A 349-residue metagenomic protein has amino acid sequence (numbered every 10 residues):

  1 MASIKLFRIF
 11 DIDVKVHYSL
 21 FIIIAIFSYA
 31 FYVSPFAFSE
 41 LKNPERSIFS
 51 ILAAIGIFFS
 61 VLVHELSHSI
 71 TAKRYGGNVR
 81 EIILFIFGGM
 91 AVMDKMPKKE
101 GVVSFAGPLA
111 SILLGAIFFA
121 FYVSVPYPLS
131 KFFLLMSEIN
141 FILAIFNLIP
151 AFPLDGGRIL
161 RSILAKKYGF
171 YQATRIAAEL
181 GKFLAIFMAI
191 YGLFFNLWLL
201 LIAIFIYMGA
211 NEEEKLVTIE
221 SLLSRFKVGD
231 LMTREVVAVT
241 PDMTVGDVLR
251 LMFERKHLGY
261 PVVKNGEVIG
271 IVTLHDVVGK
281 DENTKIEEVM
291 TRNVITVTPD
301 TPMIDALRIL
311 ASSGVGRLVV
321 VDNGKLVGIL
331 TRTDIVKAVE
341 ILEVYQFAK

Functional and structural regions predicted by a protein language model:
M1-R317, V321-L326, R332-K349: Hydrophobic transmembrane alpha-helices and their immediate loop junctions in multi-pass integral membrane proteins
